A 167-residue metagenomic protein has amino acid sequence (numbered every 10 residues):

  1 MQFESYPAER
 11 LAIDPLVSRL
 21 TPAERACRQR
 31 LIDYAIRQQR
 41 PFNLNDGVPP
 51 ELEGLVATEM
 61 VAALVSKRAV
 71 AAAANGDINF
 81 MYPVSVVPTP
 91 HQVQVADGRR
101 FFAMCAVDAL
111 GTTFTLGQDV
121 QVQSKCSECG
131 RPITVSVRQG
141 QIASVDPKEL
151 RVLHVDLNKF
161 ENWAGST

Functional and structural regions predicted by a protein language model:
M1-R30: Short alpha-helical segments that sit at the start of domains
L20-E24, A74-D97, Q139: Short, cationic-aromatic polyanion-contact patches
I36-L52: Short acidic, hydrophobic short linear motifs in intrinsically disordered regions
V48-L52, A96-A103: Short coil/turn segments at secondary-structure boundaries
P49-S66: Short amphipathic alpha-helical interaction segments
V65-G76: A short, conserved structural fragment
A69, V93, Q121-S124: Short polybasic amphipathic segments
F101-T167: Exposed, interaction-prone assembly regions rather than primary DNA-binding/catalytic cores
